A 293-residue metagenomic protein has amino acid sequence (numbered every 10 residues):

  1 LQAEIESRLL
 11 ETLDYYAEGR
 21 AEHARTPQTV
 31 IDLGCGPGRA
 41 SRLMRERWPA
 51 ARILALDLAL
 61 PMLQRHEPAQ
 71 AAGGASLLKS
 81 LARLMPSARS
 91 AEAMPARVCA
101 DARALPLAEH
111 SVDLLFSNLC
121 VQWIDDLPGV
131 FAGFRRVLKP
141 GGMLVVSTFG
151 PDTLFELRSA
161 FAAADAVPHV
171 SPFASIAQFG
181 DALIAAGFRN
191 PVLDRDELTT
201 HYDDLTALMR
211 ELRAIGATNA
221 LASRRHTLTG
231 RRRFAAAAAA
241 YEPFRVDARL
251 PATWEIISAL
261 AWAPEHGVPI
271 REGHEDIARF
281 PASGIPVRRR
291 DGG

Functional and structural regions predicted by a protein language model:
Q2-T26, L43: Conserved alpha-helix/loop element of class I SAM-dependent methyltransferases that forms part of the SAM/SAH-binding
P27-L105: Class I SAM-dependent methyltransferase SAM/SAH-binding core
R103-L115: A short acidic, Gly/Pro-enriched loop at the edge of an enzyme's catalytic core that lines a small-molecule cofactor
D113-D126: A short SAM/SAH-binding and catalytic strip from SAM-dependent methyltransferases
P128-P140: A short glycine-rich, Lys/Arg-flanked "PGG" loop and its adjoining helix->strand segment in the class I
M143-A207, A214-L228: Conserved catalytic/acceptor-binding region of the Class I
R210-G293: C-terminal lobe and adjacent flexible extensions of AdoMet/dcAdoMet transferase-like proteins
